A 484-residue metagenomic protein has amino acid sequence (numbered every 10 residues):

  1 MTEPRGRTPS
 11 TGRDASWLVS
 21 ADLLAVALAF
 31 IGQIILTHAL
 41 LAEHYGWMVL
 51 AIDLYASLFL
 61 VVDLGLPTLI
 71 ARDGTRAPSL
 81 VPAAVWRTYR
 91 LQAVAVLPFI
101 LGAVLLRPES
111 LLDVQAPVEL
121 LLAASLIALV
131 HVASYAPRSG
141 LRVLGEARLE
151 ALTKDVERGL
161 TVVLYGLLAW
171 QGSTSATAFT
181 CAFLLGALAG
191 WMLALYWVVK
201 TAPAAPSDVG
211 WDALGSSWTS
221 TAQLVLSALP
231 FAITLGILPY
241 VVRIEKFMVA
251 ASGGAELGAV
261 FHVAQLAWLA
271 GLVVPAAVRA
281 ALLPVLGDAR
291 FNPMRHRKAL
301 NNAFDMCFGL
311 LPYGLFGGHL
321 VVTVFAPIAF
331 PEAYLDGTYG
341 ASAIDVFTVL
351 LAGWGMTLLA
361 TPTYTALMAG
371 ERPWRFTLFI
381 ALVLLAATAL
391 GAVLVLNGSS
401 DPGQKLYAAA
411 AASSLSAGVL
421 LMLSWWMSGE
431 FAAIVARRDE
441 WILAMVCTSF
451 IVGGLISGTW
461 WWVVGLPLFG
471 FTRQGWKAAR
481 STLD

Functional and structural regions predicted by a protein language model:
M1-L28, P82, A116-P117, W197-V199 (+6 more regions): N-terminal membrane topogenesis motif
S10-P67, A103-V104, I127, V162 (+2 more regions): Signature of the first transmembrane helix
R13-A29, E157, A182-V198, A202 (+4 more regions): Transmembrane helical elements of multi-pass membrane transporters/channels
H38-Y45, L144-R148, G159-M192, W374 (+2 more regions): Membrane-interface helix-loop junctions in multi-pass transport and translocation proteins
V62-S79, V143, W268-C307, Y364-A369: Helix-loop junctions and terminal segments of transmembrane helices in multi-pass membrane transport/translocation
D73, V130-T153, V346-L382, M427-A433: Membrane-interface junctions at transmembrane-helix termini in multi-pass inner-membrane proteins
W86-V114, V163, L167, L300-L358 (+1 more regions): Alpha-helical transmembrane segments of multi-pass membrane transport and lipid-handling proteins
R90-L235, R243, V463: Hydrophobic transmembrane helix module of multi-pass membrane transport proteins
